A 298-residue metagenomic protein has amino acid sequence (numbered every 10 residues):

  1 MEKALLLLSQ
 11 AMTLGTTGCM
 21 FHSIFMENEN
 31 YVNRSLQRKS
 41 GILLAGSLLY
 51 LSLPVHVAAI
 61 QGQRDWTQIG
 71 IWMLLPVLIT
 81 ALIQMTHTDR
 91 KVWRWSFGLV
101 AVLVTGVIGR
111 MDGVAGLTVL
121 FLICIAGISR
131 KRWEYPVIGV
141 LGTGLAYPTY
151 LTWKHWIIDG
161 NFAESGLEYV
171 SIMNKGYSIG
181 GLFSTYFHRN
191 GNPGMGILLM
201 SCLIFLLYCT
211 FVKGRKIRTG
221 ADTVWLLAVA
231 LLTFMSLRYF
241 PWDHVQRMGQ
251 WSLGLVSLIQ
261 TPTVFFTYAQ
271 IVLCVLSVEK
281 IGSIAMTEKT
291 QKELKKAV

Functional and structural regions predicted by a protein language model:
M1-V298: Membrane-embedded transmembrane-helix bundle of lipid-linked glycan/lipid transferases
